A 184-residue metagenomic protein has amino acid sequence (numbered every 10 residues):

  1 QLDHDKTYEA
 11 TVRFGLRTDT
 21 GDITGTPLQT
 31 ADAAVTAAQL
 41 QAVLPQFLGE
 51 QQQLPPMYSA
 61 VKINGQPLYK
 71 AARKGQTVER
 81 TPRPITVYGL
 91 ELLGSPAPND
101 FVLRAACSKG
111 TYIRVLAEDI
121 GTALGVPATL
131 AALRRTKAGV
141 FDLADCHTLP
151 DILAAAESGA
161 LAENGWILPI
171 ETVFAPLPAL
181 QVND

Functional and structural regions predicted by a protein language model:
L2-Q52: Acidic, low-complexity central loop/insert segments
A10, G65, L116: Residue-level signal for inorganic ion chemistry
T11, Q41-V43, Y88, T122-D184: Accessory RNA 3′-end/elbow-binding domains used by RNA modification enzymes
Q29-A42, Q46, Q76, G94-D100 (+1 more regions): Short, glycine- and charge-enriched coil/turn segments that flank and shape catalytic ligand pockets
Q51-P55, R114, V126-A132: Short, structured loop/turn "capping" segments at alpha-beta junctions
T77-G110, R114-G125: The conserved catalytic core of RNA pseudouridine synthases
